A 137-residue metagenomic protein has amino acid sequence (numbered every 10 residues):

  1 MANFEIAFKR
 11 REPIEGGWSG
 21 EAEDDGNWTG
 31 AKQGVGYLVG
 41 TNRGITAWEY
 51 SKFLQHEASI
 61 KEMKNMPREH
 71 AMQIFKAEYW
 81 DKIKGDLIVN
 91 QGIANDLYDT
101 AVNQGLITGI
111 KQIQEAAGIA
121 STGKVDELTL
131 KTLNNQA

Functional and structural regions predicted by a protein language model:
M1-A137: Cell-wall polysaccharide-cleaving catalytic domain and substrate-binding groove, primarily in peptidoglycan/chitin
